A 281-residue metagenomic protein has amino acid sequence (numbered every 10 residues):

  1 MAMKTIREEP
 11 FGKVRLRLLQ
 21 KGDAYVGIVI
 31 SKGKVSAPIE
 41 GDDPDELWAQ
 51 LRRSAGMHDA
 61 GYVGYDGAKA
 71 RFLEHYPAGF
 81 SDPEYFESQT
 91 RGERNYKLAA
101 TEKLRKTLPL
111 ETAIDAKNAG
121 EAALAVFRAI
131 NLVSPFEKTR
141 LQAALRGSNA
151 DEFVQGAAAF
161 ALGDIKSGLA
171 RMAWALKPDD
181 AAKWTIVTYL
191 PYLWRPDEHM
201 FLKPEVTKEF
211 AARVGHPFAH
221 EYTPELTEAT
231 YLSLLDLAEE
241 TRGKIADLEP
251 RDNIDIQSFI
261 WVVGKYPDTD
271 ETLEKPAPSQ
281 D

Functional and structural regions predicted by a protein language model:
A2-D180, P196-D281: An N-terminal alpha-helical hairpin/helix-loop-helix interaction module that forms a charged, gly/pro-flexible surface
V187-Y192: Short hydrophobic alpha-helical segments that form membrane-spanning helices or hydrophobic packing faces of helical
